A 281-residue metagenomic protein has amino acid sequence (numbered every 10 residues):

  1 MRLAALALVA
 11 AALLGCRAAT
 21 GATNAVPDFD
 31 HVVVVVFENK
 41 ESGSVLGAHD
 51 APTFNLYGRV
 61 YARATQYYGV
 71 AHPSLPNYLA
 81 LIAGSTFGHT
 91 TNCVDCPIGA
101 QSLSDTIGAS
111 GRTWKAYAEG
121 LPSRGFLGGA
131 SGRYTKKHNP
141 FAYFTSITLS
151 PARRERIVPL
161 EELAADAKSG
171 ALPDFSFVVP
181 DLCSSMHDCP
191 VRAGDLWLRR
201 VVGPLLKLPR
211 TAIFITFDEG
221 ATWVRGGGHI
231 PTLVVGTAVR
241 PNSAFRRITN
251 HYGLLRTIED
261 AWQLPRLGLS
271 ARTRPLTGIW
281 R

Functional and structural regions predicted by a protein language model:
A4-G15: Bacterial N-terminal signal peptides
A19-R281: N-terminal pro-sequences and low-complexity stem/linker regions of secreted or lumenal proteins
